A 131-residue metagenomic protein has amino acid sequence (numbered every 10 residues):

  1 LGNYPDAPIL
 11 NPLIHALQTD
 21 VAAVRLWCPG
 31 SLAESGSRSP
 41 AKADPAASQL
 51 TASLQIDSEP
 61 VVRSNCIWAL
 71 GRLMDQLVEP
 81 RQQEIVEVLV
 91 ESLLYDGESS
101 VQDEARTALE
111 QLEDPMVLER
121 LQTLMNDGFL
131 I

Functional and structural regions predicted by a protein language model:
D6-Q18, R38-L54, Q76-L93, P115-M125: Amphipathic alpha-helical scaffolding segments comprising HEAT/armadillo-like alpha-solenoid repeats
A7, A22-A23, S58-V61, G97-S100 (+1 more regions): Alpha-helix N-cap/helix-start positions at coil->helix boundaries
N11, L26, G30, S64 (+1 more regions): Alpha-solenoid HEAT/ARM repeat scaffold
E34, A52, I56-P60: Alpha-helical adaptor scaffolds
D103-I131: Eukaryotic acidic, Ser/Thr-rich intrinsically disordered low-complexity regions
